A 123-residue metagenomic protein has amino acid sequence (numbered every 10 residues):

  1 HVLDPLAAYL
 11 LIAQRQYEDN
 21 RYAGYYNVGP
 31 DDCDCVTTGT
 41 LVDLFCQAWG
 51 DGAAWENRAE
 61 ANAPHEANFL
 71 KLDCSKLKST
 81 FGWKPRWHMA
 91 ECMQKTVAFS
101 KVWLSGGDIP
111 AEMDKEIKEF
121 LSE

Functional and structural regions predicted by a protein language model:
H1-E123: C-terminal substrate-binding subdomain of Rossmann-fold SDR/epimerase-dehydratase oxidoreductases
